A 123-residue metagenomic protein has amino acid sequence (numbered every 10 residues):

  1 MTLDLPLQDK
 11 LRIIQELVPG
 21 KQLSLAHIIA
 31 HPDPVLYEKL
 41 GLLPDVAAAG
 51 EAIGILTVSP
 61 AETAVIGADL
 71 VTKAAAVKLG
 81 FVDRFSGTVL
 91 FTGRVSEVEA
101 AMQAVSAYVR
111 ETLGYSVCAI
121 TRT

Functional and structural regions predicted by a protein language model:
M1-F85, T92-T123: Positively charged, small/polar-rich N-terminal and surface patches that mediate targeting and assembly and bind
